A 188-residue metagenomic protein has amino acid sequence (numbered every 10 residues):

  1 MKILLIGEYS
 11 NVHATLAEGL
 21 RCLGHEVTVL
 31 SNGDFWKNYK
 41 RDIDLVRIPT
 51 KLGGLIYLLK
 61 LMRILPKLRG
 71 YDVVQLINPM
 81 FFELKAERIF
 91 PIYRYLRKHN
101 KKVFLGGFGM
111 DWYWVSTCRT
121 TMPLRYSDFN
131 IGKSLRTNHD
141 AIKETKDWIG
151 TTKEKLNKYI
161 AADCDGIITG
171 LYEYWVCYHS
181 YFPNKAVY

Functional and structural regions predicted by a protein language model:
M1-I43, K98-K102, A162-G166: N-terminal subdomain of nucleotide-sugar transferases
K2-I6, L65-R88, K102-G106: Short N-terminal targeting/anchoring amphipathic segment
V12-T15, W36-Y39, F82-K85, D111-S116 (+2 more regions): Short catalytic/ligand-binding loop motif for oxyanion handling, primarily in non-cytosolic enzymes, centered on
R41, L105-T151, K185: Acceptor-binding helix/loop patch of EC 2.4 sugar-transfer enzymes, predominantly nucleotide-sugar-dependent
V46-K67: Glycine-rich, highly charged phosphate/nucleotide-binding loops
M62, R69, P91-K98, D128-G166: Membrane-proximal helix-turn-helix segments that form the acceptor-binding/catalytic region of lipid-linked
E83-T121: Conserved nucleotide-sugar donor-interacting segment of glycosyltransferase catalytic cores, predominantly GT-B
N157-T169, E173-Y188: Helix-loop-beta element that forms the nucleotide-linked donor phosphate-binding surface in glycosyltransferases
